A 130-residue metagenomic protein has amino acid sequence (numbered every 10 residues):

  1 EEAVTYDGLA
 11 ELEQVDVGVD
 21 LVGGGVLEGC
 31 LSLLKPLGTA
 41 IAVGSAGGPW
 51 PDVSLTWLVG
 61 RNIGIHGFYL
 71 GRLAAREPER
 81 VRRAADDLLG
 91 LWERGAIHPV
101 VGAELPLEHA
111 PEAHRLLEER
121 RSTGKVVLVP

Functional and structural regions predicted by a protein language model:
E1-V26, E79-R80: Adenosine-nucleotide cofactor-binding segment
D7, E28, T56, E108-P111: Residues in well-ordered alpha-helical elements
G8-L12, L73-A75, P106-L107: A short acidic, often aromatic-flanked loop/helix-cap motif at beta-alpha or helix-coil junctions that lines enzyme
D16-D20, V43-G44, G102-A103: Glycine- and other small-residue-rich loops at beta-strand/loop junctions that grip anionic moieties
G25-R94, P130: Glycine-rich phosphate-binding loop and adjacent beta-alpha segment of Rossmann(oid) nucleotide-cofactor-binding
E79-P130: C-terminal hydrophobic helical "lid"/dimerization subdomain of Rossmann-like NAD(P)H-dependent oxidoreductases
